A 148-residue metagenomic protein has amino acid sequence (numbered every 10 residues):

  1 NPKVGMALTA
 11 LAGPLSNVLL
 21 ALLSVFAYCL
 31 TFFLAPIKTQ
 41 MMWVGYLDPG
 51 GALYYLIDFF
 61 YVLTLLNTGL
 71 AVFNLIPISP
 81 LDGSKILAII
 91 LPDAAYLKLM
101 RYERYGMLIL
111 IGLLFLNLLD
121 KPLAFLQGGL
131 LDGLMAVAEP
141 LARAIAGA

Functional and structural regions predicted by a protein language model:
N1-A148: Hydrophobic transmembrane alpha-helices and their immediate loop junctions in multi-pass integral membrane proteins
